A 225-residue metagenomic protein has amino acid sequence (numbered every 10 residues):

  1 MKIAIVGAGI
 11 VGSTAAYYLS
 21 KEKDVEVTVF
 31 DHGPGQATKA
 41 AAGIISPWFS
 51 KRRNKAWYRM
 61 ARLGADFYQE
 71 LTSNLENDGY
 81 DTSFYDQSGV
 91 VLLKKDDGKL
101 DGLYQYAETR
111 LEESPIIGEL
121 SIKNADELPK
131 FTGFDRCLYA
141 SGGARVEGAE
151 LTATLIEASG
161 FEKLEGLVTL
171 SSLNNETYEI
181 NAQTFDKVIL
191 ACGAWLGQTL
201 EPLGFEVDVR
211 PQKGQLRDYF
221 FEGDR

Functional and structural regions predicted by a protein language model:
M1-V11: Beta1/beta-strand and adjacent pyrophosphate-binding region of the FAD-binding site in flavoprotein oxidoreductases
V11, G35, W195: Conserved Rossmann-like nucleotide-cofactor binding loop
S20-A41: Glycine-rich FAD pyrophosphate-binding loop
I44-E127: Dinucleotide-binding Rossmann-like beta1-alpha1 core, especially the glycine-rich loop that anchors the ADP
R59-L63, K95-L100, C137-T154: Short beta-strand to alpha-helix junction loop
A144, E162-E179: A conserved short coil-to-beta-strand element within the FAD-binding core of flavoproteins
F185-D224: Central helical "cap/lid" subdomain
